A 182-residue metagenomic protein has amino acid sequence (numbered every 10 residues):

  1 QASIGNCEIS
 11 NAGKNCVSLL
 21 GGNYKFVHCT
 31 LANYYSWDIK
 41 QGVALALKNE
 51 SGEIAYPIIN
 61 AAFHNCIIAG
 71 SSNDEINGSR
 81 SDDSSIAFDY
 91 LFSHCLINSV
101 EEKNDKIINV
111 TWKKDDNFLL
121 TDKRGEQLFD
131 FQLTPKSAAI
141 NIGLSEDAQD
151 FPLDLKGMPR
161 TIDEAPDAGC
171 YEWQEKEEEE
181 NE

Functional and structural regions predicted by a protein language model:
S3-Q132: Predominantly extracellular beta-rich ligand-binding scaffolds that present long acidic/polar faces for carbohydrate
E126-F129, K136-E182: Surface beta-loop-beta hairpin patches that serve as ligand-binding interfaces in beta-rich domains
